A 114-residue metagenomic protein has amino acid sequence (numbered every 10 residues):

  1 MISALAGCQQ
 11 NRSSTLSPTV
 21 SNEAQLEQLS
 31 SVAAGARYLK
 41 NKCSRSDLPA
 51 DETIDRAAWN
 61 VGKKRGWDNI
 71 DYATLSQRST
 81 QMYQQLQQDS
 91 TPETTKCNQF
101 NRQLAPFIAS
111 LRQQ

Functional and structural regions predicted by a protein language model:
I2, E23-L26, Y72, Y83: Generic N-terminal initiation segments characterized by hydrophobic and/or small/turn-forming residues
A4-G7: C-terminal motif of bacterial Sec signal peptides marking the signal peptidase cleavage site
Q9-R12: Bacterial signal peptide processing site
T15, A24-N60: Post-signal-peptide N-terminal segment of Sec-exported extracytoplasmic proteins
S17-Q25, D89-P92, K96: Non-transmembrane, amphipathic alpha-helical segments
D47-Q114: Compact alpha-helical subdomains of small soluble proteins
